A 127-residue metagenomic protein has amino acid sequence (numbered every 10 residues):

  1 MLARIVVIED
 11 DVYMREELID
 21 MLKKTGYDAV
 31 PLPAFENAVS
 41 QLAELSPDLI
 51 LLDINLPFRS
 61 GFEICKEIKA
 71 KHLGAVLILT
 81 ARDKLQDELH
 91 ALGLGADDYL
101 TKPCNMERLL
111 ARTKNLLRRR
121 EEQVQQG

Functional and structural regions predicted by a protein language model:
M1-Q123: N-terminal/domain-start alpha-helical segments
Q126-G127: Regulatory hinge/linker segments at domain boundaries that couple sensory/effector modules to output domains
